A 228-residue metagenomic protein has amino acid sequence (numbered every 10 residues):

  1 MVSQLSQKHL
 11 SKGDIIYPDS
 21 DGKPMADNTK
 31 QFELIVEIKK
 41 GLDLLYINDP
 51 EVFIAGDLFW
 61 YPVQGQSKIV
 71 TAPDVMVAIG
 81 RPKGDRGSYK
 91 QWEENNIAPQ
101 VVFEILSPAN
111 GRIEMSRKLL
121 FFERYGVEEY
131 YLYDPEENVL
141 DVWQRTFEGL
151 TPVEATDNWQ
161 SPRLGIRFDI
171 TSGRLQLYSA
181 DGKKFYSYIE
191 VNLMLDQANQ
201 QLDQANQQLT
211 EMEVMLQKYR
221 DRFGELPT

Functional and structural regions predicted by a protein language model:
V2-D27, G41-L44, W60-P73, A78-V101 (+2 more regions): C-terminal interaction segment
D27, F32-L45, F53: A structured, charge-rich N-terminal accessory region that forms the first stable segment of a protein and links
N48-W60: A short acidic/basic microdomain associated with nuclease active sites
F53-A55, Y131-D134: A structural signal for short, well-ordered beta-strand segments and their strand-loop junctions that often border
